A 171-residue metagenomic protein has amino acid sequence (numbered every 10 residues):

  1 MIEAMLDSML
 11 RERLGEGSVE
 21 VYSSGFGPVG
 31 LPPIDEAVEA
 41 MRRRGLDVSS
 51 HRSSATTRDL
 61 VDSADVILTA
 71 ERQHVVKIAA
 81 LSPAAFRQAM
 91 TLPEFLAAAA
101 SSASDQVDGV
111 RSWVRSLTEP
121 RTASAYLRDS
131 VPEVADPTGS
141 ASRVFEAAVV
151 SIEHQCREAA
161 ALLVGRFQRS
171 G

Functional and structural regions predicted by a protein language model:
M1-G171: Short polar/charged helix/loop
